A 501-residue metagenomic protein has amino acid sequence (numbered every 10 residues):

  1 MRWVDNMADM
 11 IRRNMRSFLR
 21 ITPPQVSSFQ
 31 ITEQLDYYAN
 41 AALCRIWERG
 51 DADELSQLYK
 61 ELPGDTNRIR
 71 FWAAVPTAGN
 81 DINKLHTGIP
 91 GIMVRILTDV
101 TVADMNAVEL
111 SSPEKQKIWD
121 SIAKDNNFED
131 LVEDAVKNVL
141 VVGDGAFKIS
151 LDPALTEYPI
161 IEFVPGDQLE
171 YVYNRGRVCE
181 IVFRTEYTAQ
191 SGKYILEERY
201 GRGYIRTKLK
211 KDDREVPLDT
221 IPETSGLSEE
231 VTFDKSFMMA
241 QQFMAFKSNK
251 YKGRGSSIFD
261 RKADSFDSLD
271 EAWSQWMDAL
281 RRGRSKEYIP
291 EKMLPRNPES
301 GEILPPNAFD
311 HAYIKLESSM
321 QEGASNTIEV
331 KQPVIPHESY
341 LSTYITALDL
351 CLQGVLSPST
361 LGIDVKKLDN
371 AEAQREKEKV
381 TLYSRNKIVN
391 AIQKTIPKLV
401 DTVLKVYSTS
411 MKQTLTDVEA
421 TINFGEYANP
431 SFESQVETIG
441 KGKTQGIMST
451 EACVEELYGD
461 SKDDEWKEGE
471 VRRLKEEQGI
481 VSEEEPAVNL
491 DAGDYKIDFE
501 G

Functional and structural regions predicted by a protein language model:
M1-G166, I497-G501: Extended, helix-rich architectural segments
V26-Q34, N40, M293-A312, D401-S431 (+2 more regions): Charge-rich, acidic-biased intrinsically disordered regions
V108-E114, P295-P298, S318-S434, V471-V481: Surface-exposed loop-to-helix/strand elements on domain peripheries
D120, E133-V141, A146-S256: Extended, regular secondary-structure scaffolds
L227-E376: Extended, charged amphipathic alpha-helical segments
S431-E455: C-terminal structured domain segments
G459-K467: Short, basic interhelical loop/turn and adjoining N-cap of the next helix at nucleic-acid- or acidic-partner-contacting
E468-G501: Extended, compositionally biased alpha-helical segments that mediate assembly or anchoring
